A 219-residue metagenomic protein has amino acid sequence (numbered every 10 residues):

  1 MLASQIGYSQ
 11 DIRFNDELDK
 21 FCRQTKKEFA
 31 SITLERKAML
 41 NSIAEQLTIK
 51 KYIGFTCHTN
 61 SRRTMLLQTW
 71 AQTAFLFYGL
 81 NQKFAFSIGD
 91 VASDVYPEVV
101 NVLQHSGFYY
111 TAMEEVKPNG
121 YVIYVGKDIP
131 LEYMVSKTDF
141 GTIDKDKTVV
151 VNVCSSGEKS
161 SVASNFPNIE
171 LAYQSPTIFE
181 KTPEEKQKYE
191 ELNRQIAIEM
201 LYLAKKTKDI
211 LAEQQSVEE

Functional and structural regions predicted by a protein language model:
M1-Q10: Bacterial Sec-dependent N-terminal signal peptides
Q10-E219: Short polar/charged helix/loop
